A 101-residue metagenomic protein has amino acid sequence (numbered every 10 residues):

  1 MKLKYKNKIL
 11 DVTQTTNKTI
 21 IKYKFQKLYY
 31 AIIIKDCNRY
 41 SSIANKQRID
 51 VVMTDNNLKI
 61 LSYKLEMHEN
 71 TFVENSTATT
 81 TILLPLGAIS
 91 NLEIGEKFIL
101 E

Functional and structural regions predicted by a protein language model:
M1-E101: Compact, glycine-rich, soluble single-domain proteins
